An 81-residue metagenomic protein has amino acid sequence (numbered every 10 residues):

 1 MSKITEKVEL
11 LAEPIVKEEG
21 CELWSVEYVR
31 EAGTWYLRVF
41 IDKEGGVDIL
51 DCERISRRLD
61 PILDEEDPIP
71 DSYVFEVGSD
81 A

Functional and structural regions predicted by a protein language model:
M1-A81: Short Lys/Arg-rich amphipathic alpha-helical segments
